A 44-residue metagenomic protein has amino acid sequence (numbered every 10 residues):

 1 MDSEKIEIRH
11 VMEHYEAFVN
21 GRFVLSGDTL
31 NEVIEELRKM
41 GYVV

Functional and structural regions predicted by a protein language model:
D2-F23: Short aromatic-glycine-(Arg/Gly/Cys) micro-motifs in beta-strand/loop hairpins
G27-V44: A short, charged, amphipathic alpha-helix used as a generic interaction element across diverse proteins
